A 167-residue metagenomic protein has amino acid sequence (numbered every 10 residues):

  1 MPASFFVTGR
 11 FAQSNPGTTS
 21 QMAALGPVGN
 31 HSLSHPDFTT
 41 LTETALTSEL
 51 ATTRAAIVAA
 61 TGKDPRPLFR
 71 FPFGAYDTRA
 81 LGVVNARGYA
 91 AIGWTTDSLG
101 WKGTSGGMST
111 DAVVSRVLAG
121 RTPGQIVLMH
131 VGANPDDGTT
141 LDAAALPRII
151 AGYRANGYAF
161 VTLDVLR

Functional and structural regions predicted by a protein language model:
M1-R66: Active-site beta->alpha N-cap acidic-glycine motif
A3, A12-S14, D136-R167: C-terminal domain-boundary segment and adjacent tail
A3-V7, P27-S32, P67-F71, A90-T95 (+2 more regions): Structural recognition of the beta-strand scaffold that forms the well-ordered cores of secreted hydrolase catalytic
V7-P16, P36-T44, R70-Y76, L99-M108 (+1 more regions): Acidic-and-aromatic substrate-binding clefts and catalytic sites of carbohydrate-active enzymes
P16-S20, L50-R54, L81, V114 (+1 more regions): Generic structural signal for well-ordered alpha-helices, preferentially at hydrophobic/aromatic core positions
Q21-A23, T61-K63, V84-A86, A119-T122: Extracellular/periplasmic catalytic domains that process cell-envelope and extracellular macromolecules
A59-K63, R87, G152-Y158: Short helix-capping segments at alpha-helix termini
A75, A80-R121, Y158-V165: His/Asp/Glu-enriched short active-site or ligand-binding loop at hydrolase and phosphoryl-transfer sites
